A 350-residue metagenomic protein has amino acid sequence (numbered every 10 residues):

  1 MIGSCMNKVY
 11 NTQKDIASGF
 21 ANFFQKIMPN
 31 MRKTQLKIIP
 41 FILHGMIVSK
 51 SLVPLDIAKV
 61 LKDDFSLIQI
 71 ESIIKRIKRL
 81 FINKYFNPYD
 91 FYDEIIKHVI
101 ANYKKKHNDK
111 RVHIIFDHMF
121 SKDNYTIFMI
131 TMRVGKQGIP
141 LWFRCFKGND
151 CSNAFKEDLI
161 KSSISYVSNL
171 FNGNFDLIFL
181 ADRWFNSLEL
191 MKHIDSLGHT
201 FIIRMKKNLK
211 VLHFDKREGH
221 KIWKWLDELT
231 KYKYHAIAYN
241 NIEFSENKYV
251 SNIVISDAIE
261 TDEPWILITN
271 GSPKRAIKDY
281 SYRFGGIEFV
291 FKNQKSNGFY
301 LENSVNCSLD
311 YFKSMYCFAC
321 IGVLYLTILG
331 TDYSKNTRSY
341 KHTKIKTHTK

Functional and structural regions predicted by a protein language model:
M1-S51, V60, I70, F91-D93 (+3 more regions): Single, function-defining residue in the core of a domain
P54: Helix-turn-helix DNA-binding elements, focusing on the entry/boundary residues of the two helices that contact DNA
I57: Short alpha-helical "recognition helix" segments of helix-turn-helix
L61-R76: Short, basic interhelical loop/turn and adjoining N-cap of the next helix at nucleic-acid- or acidic-partner-contacting
I74-W142: Active-site-proximal, Lys/Arg-enriched surface segment that forms a nucleic-acid-binding/basic interface patch
